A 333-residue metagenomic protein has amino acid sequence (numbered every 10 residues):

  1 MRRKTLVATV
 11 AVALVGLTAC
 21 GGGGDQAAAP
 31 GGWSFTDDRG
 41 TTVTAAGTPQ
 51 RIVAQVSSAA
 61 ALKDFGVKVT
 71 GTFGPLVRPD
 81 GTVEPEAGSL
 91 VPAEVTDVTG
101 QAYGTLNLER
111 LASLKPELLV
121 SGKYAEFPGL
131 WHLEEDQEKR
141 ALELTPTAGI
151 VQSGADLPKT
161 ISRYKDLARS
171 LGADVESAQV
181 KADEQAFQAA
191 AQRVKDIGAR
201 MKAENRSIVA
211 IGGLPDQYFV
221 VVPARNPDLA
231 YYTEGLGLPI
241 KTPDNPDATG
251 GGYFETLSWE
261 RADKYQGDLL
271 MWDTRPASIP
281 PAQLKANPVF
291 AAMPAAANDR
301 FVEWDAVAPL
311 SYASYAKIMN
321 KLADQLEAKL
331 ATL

Functional and structural regions predicted by a protein language model:
M1-V10: Bacterial N-terminal signal peptides that target proteins for export
G16-A19: C-terminal motif of bacterial Sec signal peptides marking the signal peptidase cleavage site
G21-G24: Bacterial signal peptide processing site
R51-F65, V175-L236, T242: Basic- and aromatic-lined ligand-binding clefts that recognize polyanionic substrates
Q55-L114, L118, K123-L130: A short, structured surface patch at a secondary-structure boundary
R78-T82, A125-D136, I150-L167, E204-Y231 (+2 more regions): Extracytoplasmic ligand-binding site segments that recognize negatively charged/polar headgroups
K139-L214, A308, Y312-L333: Extracytoplasmic substrate-binding proteins
E143, T160, R261-L333: Structured C-terminal subdomain patch of bacterial secreted/periplasmic proteins
